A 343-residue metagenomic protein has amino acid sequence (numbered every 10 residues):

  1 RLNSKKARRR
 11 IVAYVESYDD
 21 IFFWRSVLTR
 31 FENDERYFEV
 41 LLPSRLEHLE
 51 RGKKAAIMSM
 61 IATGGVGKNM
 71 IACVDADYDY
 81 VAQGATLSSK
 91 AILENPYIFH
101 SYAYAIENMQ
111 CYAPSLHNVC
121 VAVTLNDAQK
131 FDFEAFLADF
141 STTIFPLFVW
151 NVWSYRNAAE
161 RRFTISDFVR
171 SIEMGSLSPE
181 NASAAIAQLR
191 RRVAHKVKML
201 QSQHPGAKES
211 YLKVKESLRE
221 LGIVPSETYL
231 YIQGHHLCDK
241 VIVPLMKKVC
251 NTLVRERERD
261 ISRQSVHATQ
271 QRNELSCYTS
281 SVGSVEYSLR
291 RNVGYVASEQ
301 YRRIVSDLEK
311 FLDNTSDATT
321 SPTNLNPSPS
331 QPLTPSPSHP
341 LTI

Functional and structural regions predicted by a protein language model:
R1-N326, H339-I343: Acidic, divalent-metal-binding catalytic cores of TOPRIM and closely related two-metal-ion phosphodiester/pyrophosphate
P332: Cationic, low-complexity basic patches in intrinsically disordered or flexible, solvent-exposed regions
